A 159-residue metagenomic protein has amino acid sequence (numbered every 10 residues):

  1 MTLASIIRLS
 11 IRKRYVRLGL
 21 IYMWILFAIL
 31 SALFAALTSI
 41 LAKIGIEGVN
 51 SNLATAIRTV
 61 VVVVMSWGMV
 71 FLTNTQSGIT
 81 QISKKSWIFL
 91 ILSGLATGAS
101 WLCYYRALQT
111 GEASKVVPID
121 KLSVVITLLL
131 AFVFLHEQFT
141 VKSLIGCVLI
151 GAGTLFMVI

Functional and structural regions predicted by a protein language model:
S5-L30, V49, V62-L90, W101-T110 (+1 more regions): Membrane-interface interhelical linkers
L26, L30, I57-V61, I88 (+3 more regions): Hydrophobic residues within alpha-helical transmembrane segments of multi-pass solute transporters/permease subunits
A36, I40, W67, G94 (+3 more regions): Hydrophobic/small/kink-forming positions within alpha-helical transmembrane segments of polytopic membrane proteins
L37-V61: Juxtamembrane helix-loop-helix junctions in multi-pass membrane proteins
G45, A54, A107, V133-L135: Hydrophobic/aromatic residues within transmembrane alpha-helices of multi-pass small-molecule transporters
S66, K142-V158: Hydrophobic transmembrane alpha-helices of multi-pass small-molecule transport proteins
V125-L144: C-terminal transmembrane-helix exit sites in multi-pass transporters
